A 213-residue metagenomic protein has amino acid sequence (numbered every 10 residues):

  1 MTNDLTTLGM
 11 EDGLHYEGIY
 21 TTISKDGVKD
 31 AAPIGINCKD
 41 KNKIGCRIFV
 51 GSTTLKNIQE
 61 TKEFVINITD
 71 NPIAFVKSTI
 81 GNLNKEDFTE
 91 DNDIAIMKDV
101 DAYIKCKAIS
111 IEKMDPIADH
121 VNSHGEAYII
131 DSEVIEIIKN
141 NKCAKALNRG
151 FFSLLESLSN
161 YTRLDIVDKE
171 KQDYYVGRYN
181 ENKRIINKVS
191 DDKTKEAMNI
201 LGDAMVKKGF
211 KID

Functional and structural regions predicted by a protein language model:
M1-D213: Basic, polyanion-binding surface patches
